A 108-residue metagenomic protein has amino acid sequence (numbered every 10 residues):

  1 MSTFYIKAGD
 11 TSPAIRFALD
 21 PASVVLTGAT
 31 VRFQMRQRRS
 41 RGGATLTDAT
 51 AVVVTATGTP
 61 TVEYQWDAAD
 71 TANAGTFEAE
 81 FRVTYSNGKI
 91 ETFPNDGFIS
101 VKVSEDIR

Functional and structural regions predicted by a protein language model:
M1-R108: Contiguous segments within soluble domain cores/interaction surfaces
